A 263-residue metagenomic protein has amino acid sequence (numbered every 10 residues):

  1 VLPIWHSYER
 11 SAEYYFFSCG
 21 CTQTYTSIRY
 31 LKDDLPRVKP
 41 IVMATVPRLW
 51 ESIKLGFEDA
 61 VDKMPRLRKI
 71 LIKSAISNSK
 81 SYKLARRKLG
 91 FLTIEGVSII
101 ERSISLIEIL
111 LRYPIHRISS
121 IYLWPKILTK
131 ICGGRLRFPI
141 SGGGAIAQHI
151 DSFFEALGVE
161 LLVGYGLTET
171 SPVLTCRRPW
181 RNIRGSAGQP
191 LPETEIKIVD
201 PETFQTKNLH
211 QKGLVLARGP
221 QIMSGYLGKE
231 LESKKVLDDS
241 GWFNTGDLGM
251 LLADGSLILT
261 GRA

Functional and structural regions predicted by a protein language model:
I4-P125: Conserved AMP-binding/adenylation subdomain of ANL enzymes
H6, R48, S79, E101-S105 (+3 more regions): Conserved A3 ("GATE") glycine/threonine-rich loop of ANL adenylate-forming enzymes
C21-T22, L136-P139, V159-L161: Short active-site oxyanion
K39-I41, R137, G213, D247: Conserved acidic residues
I100-A156: Alpha/beta-hydrolase fold catalytic core
A145-I146, S152-E160, L167-G185, D200-E202 (+1 more regions): Active-site loops of AMP-binding adenylate-forming
P190, K197-V199, Q205-H210, L214-A263: Conserved ATP-binding/catalytic segment of the ANL
